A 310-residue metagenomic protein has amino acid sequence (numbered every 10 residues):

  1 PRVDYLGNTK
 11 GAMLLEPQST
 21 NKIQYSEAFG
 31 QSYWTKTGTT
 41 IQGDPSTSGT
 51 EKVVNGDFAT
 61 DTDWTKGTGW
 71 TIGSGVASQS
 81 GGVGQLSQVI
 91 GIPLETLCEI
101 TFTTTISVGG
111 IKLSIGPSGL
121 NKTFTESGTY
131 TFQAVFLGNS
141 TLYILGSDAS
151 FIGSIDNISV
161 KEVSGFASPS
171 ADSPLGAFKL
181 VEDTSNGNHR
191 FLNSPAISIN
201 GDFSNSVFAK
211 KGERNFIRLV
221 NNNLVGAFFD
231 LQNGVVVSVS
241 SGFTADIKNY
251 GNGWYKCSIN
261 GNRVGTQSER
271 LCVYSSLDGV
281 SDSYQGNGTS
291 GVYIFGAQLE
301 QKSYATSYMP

Functional and structural regions predicted by a protein language model:
P1-P310: Extracellular and organelle-lumenal recognition/adhesion modules and their flexible linkers in secreted
